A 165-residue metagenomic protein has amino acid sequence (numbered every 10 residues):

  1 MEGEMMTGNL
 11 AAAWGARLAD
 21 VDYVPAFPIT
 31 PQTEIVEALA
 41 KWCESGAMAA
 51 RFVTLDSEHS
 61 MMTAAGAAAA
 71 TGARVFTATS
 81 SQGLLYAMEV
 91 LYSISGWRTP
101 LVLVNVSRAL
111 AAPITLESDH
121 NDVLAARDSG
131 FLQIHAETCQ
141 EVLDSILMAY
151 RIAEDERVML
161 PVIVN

Functional and structural regions predicted by a protein language model:
M1-A125, G130, H135, C139 (+1 more regions): Thiamine diphosphate
Q133-N165: Structural signature of the thiamine diphosphate
